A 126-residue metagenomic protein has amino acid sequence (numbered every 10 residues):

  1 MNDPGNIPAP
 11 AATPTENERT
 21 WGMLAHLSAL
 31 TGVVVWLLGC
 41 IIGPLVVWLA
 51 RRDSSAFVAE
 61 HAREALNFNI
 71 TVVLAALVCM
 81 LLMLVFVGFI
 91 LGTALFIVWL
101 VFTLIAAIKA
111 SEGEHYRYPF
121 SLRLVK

Functional and structural regions predicted by a protein language model:
M1-E18, P119, R123-K126: Low-complexity, intrinsically disordered extramembrane tails and loops of integral membrane proteins
P10-A11, F86-F89, I108, P119: Membrane-interfacial and juxtamembrane segments of integral membrane proteins
T13-E16, T20, E60-R63, M83-F86 (+1 more regions): Juxtamembrane loop-transmembrane helix junctions in multi-pass integral membrane proteins, especially the extracellular
M23-I42, N67-T103: Hydrophobic alpha-helical transmembrane segments in multi-pass membrane proteins
S28, V46-V47, A62: Conserved protein kinase catalytic domain
I41-A50: Membrane-water interface of transmembrane alpha-helices
V47, A56-A59, G88, V98-K109: Short helix-terminus and kink motifs of transmembrane alpha helices, predominantly at the cytoplasmic interface
R52-V73, I108-Y118: Amphipathic, cytosolic membrane-interfacial segments at TM-TM junctions
